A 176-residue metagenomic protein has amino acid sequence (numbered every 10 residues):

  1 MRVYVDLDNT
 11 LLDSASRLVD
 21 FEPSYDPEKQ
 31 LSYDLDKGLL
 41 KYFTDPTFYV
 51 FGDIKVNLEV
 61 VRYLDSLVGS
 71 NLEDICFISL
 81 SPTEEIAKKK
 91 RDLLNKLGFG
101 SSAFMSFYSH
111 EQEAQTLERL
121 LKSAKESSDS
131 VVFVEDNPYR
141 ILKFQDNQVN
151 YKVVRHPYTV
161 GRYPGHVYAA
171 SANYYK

Functional and structural regions predicted by a protein language model:
M1-Y49: Active-site neighborhood of HAD-like aspartate-dependent phosphohydrolases
R2, E111-Y139, F144: Conserved Lys-Pro-Asp/Glu-containing loop-to-beta segment of HAD-superfamily phosphomonoesterases, centered on
D6, I78-L80, V134, V154: Short hydrophobic segments within beta-strands
L12-A15, V19-D20, E84-K89, E113 (+2 more regions): Short catalytic/ligand-binding loop motif for oxyanion handling, primarily in non-cytosolic enzymes, centered on
Q30-Y33, K41-F77, E84-K88, Q115: Short, acidic loop-to-helix structural element flanking the phosphoryl-transfer center in phosphate-processing enzymes
C76-T83, R91, K96-R119: A short, structured active-site edge motif that brings together acidic residues
K88-F99, R119-A124, L142-V149: Short, aromatic/basic amphipathic alpha-helical patches
S128-Y174: Acidic, Mg2+-coordinating phosphoryl-transfer loop and its flanking beta/alpha structural elements, shared across
